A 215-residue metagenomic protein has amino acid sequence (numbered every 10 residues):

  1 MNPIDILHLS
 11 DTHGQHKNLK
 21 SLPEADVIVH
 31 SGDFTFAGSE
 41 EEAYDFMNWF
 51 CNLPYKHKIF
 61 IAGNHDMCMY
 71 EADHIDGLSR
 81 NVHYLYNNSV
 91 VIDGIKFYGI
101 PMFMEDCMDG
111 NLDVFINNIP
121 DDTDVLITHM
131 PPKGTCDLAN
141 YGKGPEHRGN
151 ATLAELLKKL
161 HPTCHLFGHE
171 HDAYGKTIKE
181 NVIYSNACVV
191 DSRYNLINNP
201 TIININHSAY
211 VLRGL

Functional and structural regions predicted by a protein language model:
M1-L7, S89-G99, D121, V125 (+2 more regions): Beta-strand-turn-beta hairpins that frame and shape the catalytic cleft of phosphate-ester-processing enzymes
H8-S10, I28-D33, I59-N64, L85-Y86 (+3 more regions): Active-site neighborhood of phospho(di)ester-bond hydrolases with catalytic His/Asp-centered motifs
L9-I92: Core catalytic region of metal-dependent phosphoesterases/phosphodiesterases, especially metallo-beta-lactamase-like
H13-N18, T35-E40, N64-A72, V90-V91 (+4 more regions): Active-site environment of divalent metal-dependent phosphoester hydrolases
S21-P23, F50-Y55, D76-S79, I119-D121 (+3 more regions): Short, conserved loop/helix-junction motifs that constitute active-site signature segments in enzyme catalytic cores
H57-I59, T135-H207: Conserved beta-sheet core of the metallophosphoesterase superfamily
I95-V125, K143-T152: Binuclear metal-dependent hydrolase catalytic cores centered on His/Asp/Glu-rich metal-binding motifs
D121-A139: Short acidic, glycine-rich surface-loop motifs adjacent to enzyme active sites
